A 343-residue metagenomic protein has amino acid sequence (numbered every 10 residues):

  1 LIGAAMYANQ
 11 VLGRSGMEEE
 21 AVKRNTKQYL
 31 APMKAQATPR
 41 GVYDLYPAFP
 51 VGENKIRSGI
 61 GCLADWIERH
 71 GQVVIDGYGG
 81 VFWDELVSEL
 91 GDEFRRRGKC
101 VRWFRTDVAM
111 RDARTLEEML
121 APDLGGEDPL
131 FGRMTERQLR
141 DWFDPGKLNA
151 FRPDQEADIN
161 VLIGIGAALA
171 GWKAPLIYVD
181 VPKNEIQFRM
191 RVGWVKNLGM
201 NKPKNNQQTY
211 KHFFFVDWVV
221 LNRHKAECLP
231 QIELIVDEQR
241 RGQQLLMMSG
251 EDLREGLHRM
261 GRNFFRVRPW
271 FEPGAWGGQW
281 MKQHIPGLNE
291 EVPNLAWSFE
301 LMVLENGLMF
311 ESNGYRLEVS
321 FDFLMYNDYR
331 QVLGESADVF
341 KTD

Functional and structural regions predicted by a protein language model:
G3, Y7-E68, E85-E89, E93-F94 (+3 more regions): NTP-dependent small-molecule kinase module
S15-G61, R95-I159: ATP-dependent small-molecule kinase phosphotransfer cores that center on conserved nucleotide phosphate-binding segments
R69-V73: Pre-Walker A (Motif I) flank of P-loop NTPase domains
V74-L90: Glycine-rich phosphate-binding P-loop
I75-G80, I163-G166, Q239: Structural motif
R97, N149-G199: ATP-dependent NMP and nucleoside kinases share a basic, alpha-helical "lid"
P182, F188-V192, G199-L221: Extended, regular secondary-structure scaffolds
L333-T342: Short, intrinsically disordered, charge-balanced linker/junction segments flanking boundaries in proteins
